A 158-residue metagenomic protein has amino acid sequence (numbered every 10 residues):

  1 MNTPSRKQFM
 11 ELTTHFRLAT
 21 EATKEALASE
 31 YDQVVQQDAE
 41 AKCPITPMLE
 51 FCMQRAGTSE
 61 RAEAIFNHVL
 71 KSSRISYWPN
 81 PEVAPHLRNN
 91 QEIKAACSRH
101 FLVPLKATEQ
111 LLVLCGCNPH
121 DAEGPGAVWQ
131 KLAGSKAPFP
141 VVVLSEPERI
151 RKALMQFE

Functional and structural regions predicted by a protein language model:
M1-K42: An alpha-helical, amphipathic repeat domain used for nucleic-acid recognition, typified by the mTERF helical solenoid
T3, E50-G134: Polyanionic, low-complexity intrinsically disordered segments
Q8-H15, T46-G57: Extracellular/lumenal glycan-associated surfaces
A19, I93, S145-E146: Helix N-cap / beta->alpha transition motif
Q37, K136-E146: Short hydrophobic alpha-helical runs that function as membrane-insertion/retention elements
P44, E146-R149: Short, conserved alpha-helical segments within structured domains
C117-P119, L144-P147: Short, ordered loop/turn segments at secondary-structure junctions
R149-E158: Short, low-order "capping/linker" segments at domain edges
